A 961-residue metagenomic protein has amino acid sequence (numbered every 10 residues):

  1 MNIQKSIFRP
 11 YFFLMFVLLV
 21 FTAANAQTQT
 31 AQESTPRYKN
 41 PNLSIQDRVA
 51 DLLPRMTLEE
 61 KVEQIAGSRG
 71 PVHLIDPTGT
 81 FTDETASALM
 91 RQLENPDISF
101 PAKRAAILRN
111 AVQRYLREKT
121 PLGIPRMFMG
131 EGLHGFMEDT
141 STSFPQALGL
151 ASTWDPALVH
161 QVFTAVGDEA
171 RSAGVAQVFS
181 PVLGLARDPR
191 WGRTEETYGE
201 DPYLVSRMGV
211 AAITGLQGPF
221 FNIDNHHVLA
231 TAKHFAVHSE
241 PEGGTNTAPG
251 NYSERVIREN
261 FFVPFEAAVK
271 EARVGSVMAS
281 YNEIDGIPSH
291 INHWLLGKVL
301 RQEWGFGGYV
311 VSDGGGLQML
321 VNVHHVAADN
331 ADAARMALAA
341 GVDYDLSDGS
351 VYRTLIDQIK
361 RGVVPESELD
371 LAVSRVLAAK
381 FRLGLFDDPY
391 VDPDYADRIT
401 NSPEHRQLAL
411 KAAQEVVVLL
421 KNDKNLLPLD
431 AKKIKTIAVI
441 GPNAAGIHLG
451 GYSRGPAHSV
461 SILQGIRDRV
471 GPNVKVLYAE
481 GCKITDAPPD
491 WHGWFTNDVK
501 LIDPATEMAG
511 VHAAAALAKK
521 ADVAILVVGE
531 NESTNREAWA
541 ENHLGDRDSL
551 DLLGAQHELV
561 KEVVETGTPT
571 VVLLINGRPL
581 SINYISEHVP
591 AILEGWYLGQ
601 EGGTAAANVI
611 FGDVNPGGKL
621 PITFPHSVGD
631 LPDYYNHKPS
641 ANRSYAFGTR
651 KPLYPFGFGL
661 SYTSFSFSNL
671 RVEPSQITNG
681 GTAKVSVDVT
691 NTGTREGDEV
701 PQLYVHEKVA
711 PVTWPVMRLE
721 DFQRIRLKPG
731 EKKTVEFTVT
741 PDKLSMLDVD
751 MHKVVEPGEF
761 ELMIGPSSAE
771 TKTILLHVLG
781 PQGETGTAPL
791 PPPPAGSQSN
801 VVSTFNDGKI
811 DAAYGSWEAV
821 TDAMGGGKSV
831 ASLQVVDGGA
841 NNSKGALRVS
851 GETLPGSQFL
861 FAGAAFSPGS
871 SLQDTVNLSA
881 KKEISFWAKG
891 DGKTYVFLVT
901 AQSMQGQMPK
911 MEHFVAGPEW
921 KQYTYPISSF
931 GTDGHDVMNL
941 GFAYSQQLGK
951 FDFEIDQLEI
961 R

Functional and structural regions predicted by a protein language model:
N2-F13: Bacterial N-terminal signal peptides that target proteins for export
Y11-T22: Bacterial N-terminal signal peptides
A26-P741, S745, E756-I764, S768 (+2 more regions): Glycoside hydrolase catalytic-domain context in secreted enzymes
L419, E673, T690-T692, H706 (+7 more regions): Solvent-exposed residues in well-ordered beta-strands and their adjoining turns, especially edge/terminal strands
K743-E759, G931-V937: Short glycine/proline/serine/threonine-rich loop/turn segments at secondary-structure transition edges
E770-I774, E954: Extracellular and select intracellular beta-sandwich modules with Ser/Thr-enriched, small-residue motifs on
L775-G783: Short beta-strand edge segments in extracellular beta-sheet folds
A788-R961: Beta-rich carbohydrate-recognition modules and glycan-binding surfaces
